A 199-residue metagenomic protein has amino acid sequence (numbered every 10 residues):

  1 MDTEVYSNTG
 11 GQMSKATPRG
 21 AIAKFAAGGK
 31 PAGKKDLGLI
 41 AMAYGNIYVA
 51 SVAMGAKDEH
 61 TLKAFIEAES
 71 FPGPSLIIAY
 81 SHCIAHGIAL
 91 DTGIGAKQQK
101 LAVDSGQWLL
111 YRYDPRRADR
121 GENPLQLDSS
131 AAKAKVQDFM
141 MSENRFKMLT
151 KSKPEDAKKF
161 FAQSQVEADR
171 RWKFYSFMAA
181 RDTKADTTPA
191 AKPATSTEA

Functional and structural regions predicted by a protein language model:
D2-A131: Glycine-rich ThDP/TPP pyrophosphate-binding loop and its adjacent helix/strand module within ThDP-dependent enzymes
Y80-A199: Flexible, low-complexity linker and terminal segments
